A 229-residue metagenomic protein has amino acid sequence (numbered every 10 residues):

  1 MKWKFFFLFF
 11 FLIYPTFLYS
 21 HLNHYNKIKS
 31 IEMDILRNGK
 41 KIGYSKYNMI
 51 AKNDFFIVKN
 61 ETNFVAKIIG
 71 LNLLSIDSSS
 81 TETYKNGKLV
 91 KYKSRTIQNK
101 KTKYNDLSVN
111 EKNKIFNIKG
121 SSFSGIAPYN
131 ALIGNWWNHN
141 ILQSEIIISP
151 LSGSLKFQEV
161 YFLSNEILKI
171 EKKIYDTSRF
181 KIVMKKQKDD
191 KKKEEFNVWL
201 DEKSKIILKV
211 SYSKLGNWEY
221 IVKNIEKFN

Functional and structural regions predicted by a protein language model:
F5-I13: Sec-dependent N-terminal signal peptides
I13-Y19: C-terminal segment of classical bacterial N-terminal signal peptides
H21-E111, N140-N229: Acidic, serine/threonine-rich low-complexity disordered tracts
S94-N135: Hydrophobic, well-structured mid-protein blocks that either form specific transmembrane helices
